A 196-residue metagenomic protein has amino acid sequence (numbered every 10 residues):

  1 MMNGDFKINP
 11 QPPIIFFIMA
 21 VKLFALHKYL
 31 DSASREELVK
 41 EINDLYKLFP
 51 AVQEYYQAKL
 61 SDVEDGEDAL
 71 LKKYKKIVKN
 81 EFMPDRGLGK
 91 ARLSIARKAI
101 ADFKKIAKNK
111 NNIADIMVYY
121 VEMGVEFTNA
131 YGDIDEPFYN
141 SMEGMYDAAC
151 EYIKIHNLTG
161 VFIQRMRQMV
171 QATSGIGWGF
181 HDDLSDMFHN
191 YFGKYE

Functional and structural regions predicted by a protein language model:
M1-I18: N-terminal amphipathic/basic-hydrophobic helices that include classical n-h-c signal peptides and signal-anchor
A20-D85: N-terminal interaction modules that seed assembly of large macromolecular complexes
V21, D65, A69, K73 (+7 more regions): Alpha-helix boundary/N-cap detector
K22-A25, R35, F49, R92 (+3 more regions): Alpha-helix initiation/capping motif
P50-Q57, S61-A69, K79-M83, K98-K105 (+4 more regions): Short amphipathic alpha-helical patches
L71-V78, L88-I100, A114, G175-S185 (+1 more regions): Alpha-helical propensity feature that highlights long, continuous alpha-helices across diverse contexts
F82-I155: Charged linear interaction tracts used for macromolecular binding and regulation
G144-E196: Eukaryote-biased recognition of C-terminal alpha-helical segments
